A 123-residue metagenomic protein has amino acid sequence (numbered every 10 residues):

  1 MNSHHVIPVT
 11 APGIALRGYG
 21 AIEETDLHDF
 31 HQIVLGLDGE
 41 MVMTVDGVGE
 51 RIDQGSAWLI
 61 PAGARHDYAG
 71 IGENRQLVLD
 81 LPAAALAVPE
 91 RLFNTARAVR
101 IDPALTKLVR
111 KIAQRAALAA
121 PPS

Functional and structural regions predicted by a protein language model:
M1-E50: Generic protein-terminus/edge-of-domain signal
A21-H28, Y68-I71, E90-R91: Short histidine-centered beta-strand/loop micro-motifs that create catalytic or ligand/metal-coordination sites
L37-D38, D53-Q54, G72: A cytosolic small-molecule/anion-sensing beta-strand core signal
G47-G63: Short acidic-glycine-tyrosine-enriched beta hairpin
A57, Q76-P82, K107, K111: Short hydrophobic beta-strand segments that form the core of ligand-binding sensory/regulatory domains
G63-L86: Ligand-binding loop in jelly-roll beta-barrel domains
L86-S123: Amphipathic alpha-helical segments enriched in hydrophobic/aromatic residues interleaved with Lys/Arg
